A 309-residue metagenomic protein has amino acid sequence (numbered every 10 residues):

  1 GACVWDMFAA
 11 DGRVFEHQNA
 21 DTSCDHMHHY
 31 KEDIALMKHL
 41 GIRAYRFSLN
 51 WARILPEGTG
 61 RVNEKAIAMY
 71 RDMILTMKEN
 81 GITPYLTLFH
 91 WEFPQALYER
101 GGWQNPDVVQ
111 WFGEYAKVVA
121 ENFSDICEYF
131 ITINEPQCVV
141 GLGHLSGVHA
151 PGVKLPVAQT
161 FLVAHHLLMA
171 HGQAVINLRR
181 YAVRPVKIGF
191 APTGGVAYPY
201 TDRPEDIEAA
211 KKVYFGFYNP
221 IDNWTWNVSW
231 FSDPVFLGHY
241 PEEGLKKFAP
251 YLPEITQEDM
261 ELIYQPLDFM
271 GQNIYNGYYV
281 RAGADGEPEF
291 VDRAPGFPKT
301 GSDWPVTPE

Functional and structural regions predicted by a protein language model:
G1-I67, M73-T76, N80: N-terminal structural segment of carbohydrate-active enzymes
G1-R13, E57-T59, I67-E309: Active-site region of glycoside hydrolase catalytic domains
